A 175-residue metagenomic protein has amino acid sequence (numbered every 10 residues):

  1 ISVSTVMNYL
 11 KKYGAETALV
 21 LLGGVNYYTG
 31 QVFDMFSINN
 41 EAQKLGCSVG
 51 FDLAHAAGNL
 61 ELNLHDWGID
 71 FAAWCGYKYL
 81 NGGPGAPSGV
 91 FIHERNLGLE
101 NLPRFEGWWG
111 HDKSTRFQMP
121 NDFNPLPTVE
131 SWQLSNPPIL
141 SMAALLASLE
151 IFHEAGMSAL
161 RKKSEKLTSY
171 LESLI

Functional and structural regions predicted by a protein language model:
S2-A54, G58, Y79: Active-site phosphate-binding strand-loop segment of PLP-dependent enzymes
V20-L21, I38, D52-L53, A72 (+3 more regions): Buried hydrophobic positions in well-ordered alpha/beta secondary-structure cores of metabolic enzymes
Q31, E61, E172: A short acidic (Asp/Glu
L53, A57, L64-N81, A86-I92 (+1 more regions): Conserved active-site segment immediately N-terminal to the catalytic lysine that forms the internal aldimine
N81-A86, F91-K163: Active-site C-terminal subdomain of aminotransferase-like
L146, E165-E172: Conserved glycine-rich beta-strand-loop-beta hairpin in the small C-terminal domain of fold type I
